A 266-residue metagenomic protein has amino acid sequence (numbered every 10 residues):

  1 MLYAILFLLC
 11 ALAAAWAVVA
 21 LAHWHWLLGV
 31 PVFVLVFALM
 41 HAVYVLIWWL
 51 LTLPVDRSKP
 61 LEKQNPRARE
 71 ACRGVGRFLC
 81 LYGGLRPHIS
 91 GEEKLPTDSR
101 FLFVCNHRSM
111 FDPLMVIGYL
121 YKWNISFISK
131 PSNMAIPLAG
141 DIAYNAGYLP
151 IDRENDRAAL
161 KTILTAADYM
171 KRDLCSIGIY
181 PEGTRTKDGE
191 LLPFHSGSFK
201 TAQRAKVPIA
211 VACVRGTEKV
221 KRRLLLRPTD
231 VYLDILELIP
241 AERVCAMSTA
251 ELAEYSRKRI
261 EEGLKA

Functional and structural regions predicted by a protein language model:
M1-A14, V18, A22-R100: Membrane-anchoring hydrophobic helices of lipid-metabolizing enzymes
T52-G74, L81-Y82, P96-N155: Catalytic core of membrane glycerolipid acyltransferases/transacylases, capturing the structured, soluble-facing
V75, P87-G91, P113-L114, I163-A166 (+1 more regions): A generic local structural motif
Y82-G84, K122, A143-N145, R172 (+2 more regions): Short, well-ordered coil/turn elements that cap or connect secondary structure elements
I89, F103, F127, L233-I235: Generic preference for hydrophobic
I89-S90, L149-D152, A241: Short acidic-hydrophobic, aromatic-tinged amphipathic segments that line or gate anion-handling sites
L160-A266: Non-catalytic C-terminal accessory region of glycerolipid acyltransferases and related lyso-lipid remodeling enzymes
